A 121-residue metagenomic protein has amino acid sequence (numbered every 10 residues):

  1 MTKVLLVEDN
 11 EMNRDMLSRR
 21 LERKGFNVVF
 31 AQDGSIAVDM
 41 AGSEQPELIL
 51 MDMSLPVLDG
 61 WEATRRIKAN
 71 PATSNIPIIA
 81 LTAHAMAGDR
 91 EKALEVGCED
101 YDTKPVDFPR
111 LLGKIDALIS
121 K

Functional and structural regions predicted by a protein language model:
E8, Q32: Conserved acidic carboxylate
D15-R23: Charged docking surfaces used in two-component/phosphorelay signaling
Q45-E47, A72-P77: His-Asp phosphorelay/catalytic-motif detector in bacterial-type signaling
I49, M53-P56, I79, H84-M86: The short loop immediately C-terminal to the conserved phospho-acceptor aspartate in CheY-like receiver
P56, S74, M86, K104-P105: The feature encodes the CheY-like receiver
P105-I115: C-terminal output helix
